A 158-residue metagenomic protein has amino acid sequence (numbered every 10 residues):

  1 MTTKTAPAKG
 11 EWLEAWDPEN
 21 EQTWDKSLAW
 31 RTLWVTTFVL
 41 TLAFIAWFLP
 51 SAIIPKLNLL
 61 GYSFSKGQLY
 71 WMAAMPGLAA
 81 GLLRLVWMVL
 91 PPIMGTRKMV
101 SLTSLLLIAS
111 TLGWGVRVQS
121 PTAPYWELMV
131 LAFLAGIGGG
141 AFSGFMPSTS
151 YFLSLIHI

Functional and structural regions predicted by a protein language model:
M1-V39, A43: Cytosolic juxtamembrane N-terminal segment immediately preceding the first transmembrane helix of multi-pass
R31-Y62: Extracytoplasmic
A74-V89: Central cavity-lining transmembrane alpha-helices of secondary-active solute carriers, predominantly the Major
L106-P121: C-terminal ends and interior cores of transmembrane alpha-helices in multi-pass membrane transporters/permeases
Y125-G140: Hydrophobic core of transmembrane alpha-helices in multi-pass small-molecule transporters, especially MFS/SLC-type
A141-L153: Intracellular juxtamembrane helix-capping segments at the cytosolic ends of symmetry-related transmembrane helices
I156-I158: Conserved small/polar residues in nucleotide/adenosyl-binding loops
